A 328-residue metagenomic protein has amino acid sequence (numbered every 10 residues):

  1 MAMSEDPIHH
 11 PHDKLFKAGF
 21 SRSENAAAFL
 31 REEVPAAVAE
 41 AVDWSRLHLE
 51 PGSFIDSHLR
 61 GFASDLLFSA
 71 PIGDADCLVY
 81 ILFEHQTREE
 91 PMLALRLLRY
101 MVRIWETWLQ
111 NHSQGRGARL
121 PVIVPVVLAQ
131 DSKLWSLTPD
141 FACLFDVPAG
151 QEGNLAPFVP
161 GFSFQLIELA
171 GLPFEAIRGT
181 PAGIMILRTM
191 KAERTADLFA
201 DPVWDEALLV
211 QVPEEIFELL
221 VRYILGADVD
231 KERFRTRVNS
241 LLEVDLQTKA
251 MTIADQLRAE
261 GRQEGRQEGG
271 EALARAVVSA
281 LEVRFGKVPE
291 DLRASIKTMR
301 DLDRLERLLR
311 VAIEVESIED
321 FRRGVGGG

Functional and structural regions predicted by a protein language model:
M1-G328: Elongated, amphipathic alpha-helical interaction scaffolds
